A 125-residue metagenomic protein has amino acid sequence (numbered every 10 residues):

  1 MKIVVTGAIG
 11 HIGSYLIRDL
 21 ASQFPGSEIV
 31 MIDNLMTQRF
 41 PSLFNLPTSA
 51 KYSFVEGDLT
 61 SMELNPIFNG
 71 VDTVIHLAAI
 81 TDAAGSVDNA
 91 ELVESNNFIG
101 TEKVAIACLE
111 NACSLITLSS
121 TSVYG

Functional and structural regions predicted by a protein language model:
M1-T73: N-terminal Rossmann/SDR dinucleotide-binding element
T6, I32, V74-A78, L115-T121: SDR active-site strand-loop-helix element
L20, F24, V93, C108: Active-site catalytic pocket residues across diverse enzymes, especially alpha/beta-hydrolases
Q38, I80-A84, S122: Active-site beta-alpha loop architecture of Rossmann-like, nucleotide-cofactor-dependent enzymes
L59-S95, A107: NAD(P)H-binding glycine-rich loop region in Rossmannoid oxidoreductase-like domains and their noncatalytic homologs
E102-G125: Conserved Rossmann-fold NAD(P)-dependent oxidoreductase catalytic core, especially the SDR/UDP-sugar
